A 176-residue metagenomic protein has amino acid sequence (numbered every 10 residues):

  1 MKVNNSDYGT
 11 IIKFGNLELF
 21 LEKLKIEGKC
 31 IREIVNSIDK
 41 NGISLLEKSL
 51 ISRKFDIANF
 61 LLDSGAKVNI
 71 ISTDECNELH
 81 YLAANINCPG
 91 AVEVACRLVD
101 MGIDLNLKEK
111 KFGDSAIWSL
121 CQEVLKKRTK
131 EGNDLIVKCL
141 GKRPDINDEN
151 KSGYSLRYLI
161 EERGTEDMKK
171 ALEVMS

Functional and structural regions predicted by a protein language model:
M1-Y8, R53-A58, I86-G102: Glycine/serine-rich loop-strand microenvironments at binding/catalytic pocket rims
K2-G9, E33-K48, I71-N85, K108-V124 (+1 more regions): Ankyrin-repeat boundary/"N-cap" motif
Y8-G9, K13-L17, K23, E27: N-terminal alpha-helical scaffold/docking segments in eukaryotic complex subunits
T10-N16, K48-K54, Y81-A91, S119-E131 (+1 more regions): Ankyrin repeat A-helix N-terminal signature
L24-I34, N59-K67, C96-L105, D134-I146 (+1 more regions): Ankyrin repeat domain, specifically the short helix-to-loop turn at the C-terminus of the second helix of each repeat
K40, E47-F55, F60: N-terminal accessory/assembly segment that mediates macromolecular interactions
F112-K142: Conserved binding-pocket/active-site segment within a compact domain
D145-S176: Leucine-rich solenoid repeat scaffolds
